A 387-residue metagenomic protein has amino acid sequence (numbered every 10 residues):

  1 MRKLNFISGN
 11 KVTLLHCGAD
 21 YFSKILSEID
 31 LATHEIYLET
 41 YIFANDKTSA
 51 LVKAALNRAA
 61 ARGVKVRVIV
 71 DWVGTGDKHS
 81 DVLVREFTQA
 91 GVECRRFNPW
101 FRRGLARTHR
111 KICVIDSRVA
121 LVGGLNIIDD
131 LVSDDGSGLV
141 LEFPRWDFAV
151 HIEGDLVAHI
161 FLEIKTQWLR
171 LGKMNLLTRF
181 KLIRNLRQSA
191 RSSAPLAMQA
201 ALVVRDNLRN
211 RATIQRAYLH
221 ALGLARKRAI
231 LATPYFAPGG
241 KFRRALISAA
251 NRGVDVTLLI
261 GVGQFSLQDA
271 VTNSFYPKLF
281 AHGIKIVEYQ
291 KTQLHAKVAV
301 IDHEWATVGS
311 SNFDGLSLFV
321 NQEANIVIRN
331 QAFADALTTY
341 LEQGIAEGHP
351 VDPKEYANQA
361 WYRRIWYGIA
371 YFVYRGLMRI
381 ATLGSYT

Functional and structural regions predicted by a protein language model:
M1-T387: Charged, low-complexity intrinsically disordered terminal segments
